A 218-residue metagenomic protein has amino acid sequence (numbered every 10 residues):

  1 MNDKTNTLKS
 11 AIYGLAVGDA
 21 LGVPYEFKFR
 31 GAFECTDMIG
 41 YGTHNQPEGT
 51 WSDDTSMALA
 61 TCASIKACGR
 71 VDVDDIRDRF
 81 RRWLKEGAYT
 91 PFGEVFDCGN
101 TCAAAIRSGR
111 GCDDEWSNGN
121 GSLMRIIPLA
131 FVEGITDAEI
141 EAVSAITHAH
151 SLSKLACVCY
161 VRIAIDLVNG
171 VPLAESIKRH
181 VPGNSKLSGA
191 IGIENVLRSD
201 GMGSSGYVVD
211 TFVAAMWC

Functional and structural regions predicted by a protein language model:
M1-C218: Structured, active/binding-site neighborhoods that engage oxygen-rich ligands
